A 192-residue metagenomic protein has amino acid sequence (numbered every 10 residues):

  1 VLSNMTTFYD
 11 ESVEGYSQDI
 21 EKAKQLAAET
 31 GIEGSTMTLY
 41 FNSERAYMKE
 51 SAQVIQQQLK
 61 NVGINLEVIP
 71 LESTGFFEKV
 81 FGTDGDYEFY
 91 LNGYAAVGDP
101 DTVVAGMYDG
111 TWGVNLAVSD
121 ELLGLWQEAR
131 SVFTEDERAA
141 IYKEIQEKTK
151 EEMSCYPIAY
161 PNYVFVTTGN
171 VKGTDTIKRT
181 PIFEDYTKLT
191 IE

Functional and structural regions predicted by a protein language model:
V1-E29, R45-M48: Structural transition elements
V1-T6, T149-P157: Periplasmic-binding protein-like
T6, A28-A96, G106, G110-T111 (+1 more regions): Ligand/substrate-recognition segments at binding pockets and active sites
T7-K22, K79-G85, T102-S131, Y160-E192: Short, solvent-exposed loop/beta-turn-alpha elements that line the ligand-binding surface or hinge of extracytoplasmic
E21-E29, E50-N61, E78, D120-Q127 (+1 more regions): Solvent-exposed, polar/charged alpha-helical surfaces in well-ordered, non-transmembrane soluble domains, broadly
G34-A46, F133-E151: Alpha-helical secondary-structure segments
K60, I64, F81, G85 (+5 more regions): Hydrophobic alpha-helix feature that most strongly marks membrane-spanning transmembrane helices and their immediate
N92-V103, L122, K143: Short, basic, helix/turn surface patches
